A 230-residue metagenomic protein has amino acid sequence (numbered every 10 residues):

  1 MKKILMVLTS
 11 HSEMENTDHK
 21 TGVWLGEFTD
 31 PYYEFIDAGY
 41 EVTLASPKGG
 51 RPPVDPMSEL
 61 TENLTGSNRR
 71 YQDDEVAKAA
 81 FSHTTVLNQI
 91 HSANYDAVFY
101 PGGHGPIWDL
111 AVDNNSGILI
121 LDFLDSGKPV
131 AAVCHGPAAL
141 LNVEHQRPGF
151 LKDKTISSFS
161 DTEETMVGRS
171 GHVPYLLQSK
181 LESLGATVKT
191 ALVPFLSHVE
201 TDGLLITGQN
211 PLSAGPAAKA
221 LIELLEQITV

Functional and structural regions predicted by a protein language model:
M1-S126, A138-V230: Extended, subdomain-level signal for the structured scaffold at the beginning of enzyme domains
V130: Conserved, well-structured core segments that form or line functional sites
C134: Alpha-helical segment proximal to the catalytic Tyr-Lys
